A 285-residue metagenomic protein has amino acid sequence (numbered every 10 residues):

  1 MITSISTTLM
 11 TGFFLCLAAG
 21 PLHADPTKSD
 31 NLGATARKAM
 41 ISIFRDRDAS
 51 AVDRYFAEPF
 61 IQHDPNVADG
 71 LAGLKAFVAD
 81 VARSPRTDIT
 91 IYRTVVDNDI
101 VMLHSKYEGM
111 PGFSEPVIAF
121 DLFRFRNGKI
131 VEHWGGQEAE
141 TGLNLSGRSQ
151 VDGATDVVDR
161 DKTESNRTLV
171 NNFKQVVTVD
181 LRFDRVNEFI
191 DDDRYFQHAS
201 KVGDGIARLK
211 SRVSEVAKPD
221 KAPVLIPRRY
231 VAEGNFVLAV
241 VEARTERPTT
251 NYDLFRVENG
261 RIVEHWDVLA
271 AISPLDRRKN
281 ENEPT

Functional and structural regions predicted by a protein language model:
M1-T7: Positively charged n-region of N-terminal signal peptides that target proteins for export
T8-A18: Bacterial N-terminal signal peptides
A24-T285: C-terminal and inter-domain tail/linker signature
